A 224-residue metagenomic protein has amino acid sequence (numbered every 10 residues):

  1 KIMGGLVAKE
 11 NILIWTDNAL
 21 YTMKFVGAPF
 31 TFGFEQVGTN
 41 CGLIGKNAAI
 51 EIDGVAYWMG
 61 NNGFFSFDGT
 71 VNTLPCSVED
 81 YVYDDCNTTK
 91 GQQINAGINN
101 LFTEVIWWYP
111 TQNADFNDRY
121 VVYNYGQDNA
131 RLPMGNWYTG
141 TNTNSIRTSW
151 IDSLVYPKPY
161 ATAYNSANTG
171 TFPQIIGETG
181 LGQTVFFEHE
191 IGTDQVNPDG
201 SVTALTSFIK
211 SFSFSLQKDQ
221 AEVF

Functional and structural regions predicted by a protein language model:
G5, N11: Aromatic- and glycine-enriched pocket-lining scaffold segments that form the walls of small-molecule binding clefts
V7, G38-V55, N61-F224: Beta-sheet repeat architectures centered on beta-propellers
I12-G38: Surface-exposed extracellular loop regions of Gram-negative outer-membrane beta-barrel proteins
